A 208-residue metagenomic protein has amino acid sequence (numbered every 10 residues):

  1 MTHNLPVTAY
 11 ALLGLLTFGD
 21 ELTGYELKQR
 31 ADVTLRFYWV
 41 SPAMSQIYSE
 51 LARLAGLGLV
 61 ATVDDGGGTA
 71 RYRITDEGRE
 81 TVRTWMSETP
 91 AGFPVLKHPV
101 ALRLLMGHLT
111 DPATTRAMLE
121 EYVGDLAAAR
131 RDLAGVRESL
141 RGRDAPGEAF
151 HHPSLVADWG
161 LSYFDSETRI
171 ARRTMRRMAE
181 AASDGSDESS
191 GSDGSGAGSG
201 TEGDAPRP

Functional and structural regions predicted by a protein language model:
M1-V95: Basic helix-turn-helix/winged-helix DNA-binding cores and closely related short helical interaction motifs
V7-T8, P99, H152: Alpha-helix N-cap/N′ positions at the starts of helices
T84-G135: Amphipathic alpha-helical dimerization/coiled-coil segments that flank or bridge DNA-binding/regulatory modules
A113, M178-A182: Inter-helical turn/loop segments and adjacent helix faces that build the functional surface of alpha-helical bundle
R116, V123, R130, R137 (+4 more regions): Heptad-repeat amphipathic alpha-helical coiled-coil interaction surface used for oligomerization/assembly
G135-L155, D184: Acidic interhelical loop/turn segments
P146, S183-A205: Intrinsically disordered, low-complexity terminal tails and inter-domain linkers enriched for S/T/G/P/D/E
